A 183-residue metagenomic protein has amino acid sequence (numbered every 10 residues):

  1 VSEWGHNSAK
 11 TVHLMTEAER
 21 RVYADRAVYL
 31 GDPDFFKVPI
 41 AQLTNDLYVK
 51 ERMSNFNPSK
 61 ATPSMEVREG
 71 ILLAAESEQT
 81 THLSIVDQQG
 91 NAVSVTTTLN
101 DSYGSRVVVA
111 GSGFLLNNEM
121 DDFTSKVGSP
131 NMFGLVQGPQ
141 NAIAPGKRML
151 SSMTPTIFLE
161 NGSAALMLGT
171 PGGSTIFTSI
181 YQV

Functional and structural regions predicted by a protein language model:
S2-L99, R106-S112, E119, K126-V136: Internal maturation/activation junctions in enzymes
E78, V109-G111, G138, L150-T154 (+1 more regions): Short, solvent-exposed loop/turn segments at the edges of secondary structure
S84-I85, V93-V95, L115-N117, T156-L159 (+1 more regions): Structural recognition of the beta-strand scaffold that forms the well-ordered cores of secreted hydrolase catalytic
Q89, K126, K147, I180-Y181: Extended C-terminal subregions enriched in glycine
N100-S102, G172-G173: A short acidic/small-residue loop/turn micro-motif
G104-S105, S125-K126, I176-T178: Extracytoplasmic/secreted cell-surface and envelope-processing proteins
M120-L166: Cysteine/selenocysteine-centered motifs that mediate thiol-based redox chemistry or coordinate metal-sulfur cofactors
T170-V183: Alpha-helical support elements that line or immediately flank enzyme active sites and cofactor-binding pockets
